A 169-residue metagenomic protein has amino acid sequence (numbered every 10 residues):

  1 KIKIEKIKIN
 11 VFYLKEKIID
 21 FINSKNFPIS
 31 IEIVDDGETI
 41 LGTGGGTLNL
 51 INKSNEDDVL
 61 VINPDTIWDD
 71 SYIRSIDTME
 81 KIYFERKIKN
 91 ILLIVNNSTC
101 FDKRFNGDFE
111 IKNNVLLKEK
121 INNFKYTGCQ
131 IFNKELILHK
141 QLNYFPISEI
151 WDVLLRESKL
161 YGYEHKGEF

Functional and structural regions predicted by a protein language model:
K1-N63, I67, R74, H139: Conserved N-terminal catalytic core of the sugar/cofactor nucleotidyltransferase
I9, V61, N90-L93, G162: Structural beta-sheet core signal
F12, V34-G37, L93, E119 (+1 more regions): Conserved beta-strand termini and adjacent loop/short-helix elements that scaffold enzyme active sites in alpha/beta
S24-P28, E85-K87, N113: Short, glycine- and charge-enriched coil/turn segments that flank and shape catalytic ligand pockets
V59-L60, I67, S71-E80, F84 (+3 more regions): Catalytic-core segments of class I nucleotidyltransferases/pyrophosphorylases that form NMP-activated intermediates
